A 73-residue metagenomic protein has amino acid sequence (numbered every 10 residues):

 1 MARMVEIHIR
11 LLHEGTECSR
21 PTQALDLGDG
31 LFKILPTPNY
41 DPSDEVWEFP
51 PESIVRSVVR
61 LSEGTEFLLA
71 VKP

Functional and structural regions predicted by a protein language model:
M1-P73: Mixed-charge, low-complexity intrinsically disordered regions
